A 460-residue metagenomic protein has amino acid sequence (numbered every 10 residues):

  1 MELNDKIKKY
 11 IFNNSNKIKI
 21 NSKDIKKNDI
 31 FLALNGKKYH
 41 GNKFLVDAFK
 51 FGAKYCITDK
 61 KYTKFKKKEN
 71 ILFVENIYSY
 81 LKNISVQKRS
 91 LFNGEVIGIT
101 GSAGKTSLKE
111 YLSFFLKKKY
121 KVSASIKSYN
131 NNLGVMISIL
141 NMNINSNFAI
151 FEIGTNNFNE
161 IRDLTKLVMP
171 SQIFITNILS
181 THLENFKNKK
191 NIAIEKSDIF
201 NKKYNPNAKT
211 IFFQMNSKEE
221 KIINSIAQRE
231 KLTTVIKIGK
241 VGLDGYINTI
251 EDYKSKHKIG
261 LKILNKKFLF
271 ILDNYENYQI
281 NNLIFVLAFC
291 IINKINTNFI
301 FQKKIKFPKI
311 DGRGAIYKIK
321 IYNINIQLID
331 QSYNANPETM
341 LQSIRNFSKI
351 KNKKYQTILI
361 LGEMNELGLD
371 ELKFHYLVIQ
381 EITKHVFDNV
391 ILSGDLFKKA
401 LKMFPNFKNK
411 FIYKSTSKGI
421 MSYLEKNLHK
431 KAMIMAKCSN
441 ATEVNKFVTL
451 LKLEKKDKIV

Functional and structural regions predicted by a protein language model:
M1-N83, Y275, R345-K351, L359 (+3 more regions): N-terminal leader/targeting and accessory segments in enzymes
K9-I18, S79-K82, N130-G134, I153-F158 (+5 more regions): Short gly/ser/thr-rich secondary-structure transition/capping motifs
G36-Y39, I310, S332-N409, S439 (+1 more regions): Active-site beta-alpha connecting loops in nucleotide-dependent enzymes
T58, Y62-K68, F174-Q327, N352-Y355 (+3 more regions): Acidic, Mg2+-coordinating active-site environments of NTP-dependent enzymes
I71-N76, K410-Y423: Short acidic-hydrophobic, aromatic-tinged amphipathic segments that line or gate anion-handling sites
Y78-I211, M215, K221-E230, L287-C290 (+3 more regions): Phosphate-binding loop of NTP-binding sites
T210-F213, V390-I391, M433-K437: Short glycine-rich phosphate-binding loop at a beta-alpha junction
